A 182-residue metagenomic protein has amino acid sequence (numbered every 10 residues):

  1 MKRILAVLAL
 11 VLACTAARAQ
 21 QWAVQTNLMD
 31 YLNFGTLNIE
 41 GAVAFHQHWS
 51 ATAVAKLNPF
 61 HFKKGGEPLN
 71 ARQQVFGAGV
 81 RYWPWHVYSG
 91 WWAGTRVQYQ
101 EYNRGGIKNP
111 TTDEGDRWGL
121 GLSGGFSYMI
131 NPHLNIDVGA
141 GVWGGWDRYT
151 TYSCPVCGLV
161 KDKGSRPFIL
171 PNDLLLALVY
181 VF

Functional and structural regions predicted by a protein language model:
I4-A13: Sec-dependent N-terminal signal peptides
L5, A17-T26, R81-Y82: Outer-membrane beta-barrel biogenesis signature
Q20-W22, N33-L37, N70-F76, E114-L120 (+1 more regions): Residues that define the transmembrane beta-barrel architecture of outer-membrane proteins
Q21-V24, H61-K63, G105-N109, C157-K163: Extracytoplasmic loops and strand-loop junctions of Gram-negative outer membrane beta-barrel proteins
Y31-N33, V87: Short glycine/serine/proline-enriched coil/turn segments at secondary-structure junctions
V43-V138, A177-Y180: Gram-negative (and chloroplast) outer-membrane scaffold detector with strong preference for beta-barrel transmembrane
N131-F182: Predominantly the C-terminal beta-signal and adjacent terminal strand-loop region of outer-membrane beta-barrel
